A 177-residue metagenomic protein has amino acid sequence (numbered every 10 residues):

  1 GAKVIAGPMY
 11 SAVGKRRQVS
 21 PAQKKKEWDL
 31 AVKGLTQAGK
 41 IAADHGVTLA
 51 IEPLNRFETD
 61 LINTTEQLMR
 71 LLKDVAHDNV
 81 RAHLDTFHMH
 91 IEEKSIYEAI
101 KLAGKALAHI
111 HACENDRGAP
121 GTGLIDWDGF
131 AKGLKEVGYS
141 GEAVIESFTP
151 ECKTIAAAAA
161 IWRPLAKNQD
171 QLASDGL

Functional and structural regions predicted by a protein language model:
G1-R81, I91: Active-site acidic/histidine proton-transfer and metal-coordination neighborhood in alpha/beta enzyme cores
A2-K3, T36, I62-L84, H88-L177: Histidine-acidic metal/acid-base catalytic patches
